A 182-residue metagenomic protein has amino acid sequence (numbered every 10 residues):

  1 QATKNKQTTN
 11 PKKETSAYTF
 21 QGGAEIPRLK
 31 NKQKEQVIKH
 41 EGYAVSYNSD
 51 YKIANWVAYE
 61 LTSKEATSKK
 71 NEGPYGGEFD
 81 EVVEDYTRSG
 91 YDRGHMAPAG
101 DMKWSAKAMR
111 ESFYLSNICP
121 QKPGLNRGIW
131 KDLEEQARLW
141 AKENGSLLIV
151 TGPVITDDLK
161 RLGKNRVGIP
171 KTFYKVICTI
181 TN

Functional and structural regions predicted by a protein language model:
Q1-N182: Domain-level detector for secreted/extracellular nuclease and nuclease-toxin modules, and for the ENPP-like C-terminal
